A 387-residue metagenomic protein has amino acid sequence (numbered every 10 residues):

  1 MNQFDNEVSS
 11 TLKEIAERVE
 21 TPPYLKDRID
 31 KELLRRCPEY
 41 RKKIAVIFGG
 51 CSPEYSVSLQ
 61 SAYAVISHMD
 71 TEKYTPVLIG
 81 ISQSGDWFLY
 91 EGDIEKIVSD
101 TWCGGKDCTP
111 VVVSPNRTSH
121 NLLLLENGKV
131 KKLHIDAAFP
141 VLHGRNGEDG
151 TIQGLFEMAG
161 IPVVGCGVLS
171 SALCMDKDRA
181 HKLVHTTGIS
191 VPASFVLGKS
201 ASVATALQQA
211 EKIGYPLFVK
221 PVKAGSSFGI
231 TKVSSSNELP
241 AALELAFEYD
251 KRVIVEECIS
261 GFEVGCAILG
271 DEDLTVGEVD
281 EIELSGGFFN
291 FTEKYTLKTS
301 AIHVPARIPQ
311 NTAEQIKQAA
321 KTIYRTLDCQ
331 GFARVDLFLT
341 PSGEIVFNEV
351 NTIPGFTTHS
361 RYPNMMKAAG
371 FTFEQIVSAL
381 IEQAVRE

Functional and structural regions predicted by a protein language model:
Q3, E7, T11-Y40: Positively biased amphipathic helices and basic secretion/translocation or surface-docking motifs that either flank
E39-L169, L173-M175, R179, T186 (+1 more regions): ATP-binding N-terminal substructure of ATP-dependent carboxylate-amine bond-forming enzymes
R41-I47, S52-P53, Q60, G128-K132 (+2 more regions): Active-site nucleotide/adenylate-binding loops and adjacent lid/helix of ATP-dependent enzymes
K42, F48-C51, T71, P309-E387: ATP-dependent carboxylate activation and anion-phosphoryl transfer catalytic cores that bind Mg-ATP to form
K42, H120, P192, I213-Y215 (+5 more regions): Change "...and in nucleic-acid phosphodiester-cleaving endonucleases..." to "...and in nucleic-acid processing enzymes
T75, P162, S190, R252 (+1 more regions): Residue-level detector of anion-binding/catalytic polar loops
S234-Q318, L339-V346: Phosphate-binding site of ATP-dependent enzymes
